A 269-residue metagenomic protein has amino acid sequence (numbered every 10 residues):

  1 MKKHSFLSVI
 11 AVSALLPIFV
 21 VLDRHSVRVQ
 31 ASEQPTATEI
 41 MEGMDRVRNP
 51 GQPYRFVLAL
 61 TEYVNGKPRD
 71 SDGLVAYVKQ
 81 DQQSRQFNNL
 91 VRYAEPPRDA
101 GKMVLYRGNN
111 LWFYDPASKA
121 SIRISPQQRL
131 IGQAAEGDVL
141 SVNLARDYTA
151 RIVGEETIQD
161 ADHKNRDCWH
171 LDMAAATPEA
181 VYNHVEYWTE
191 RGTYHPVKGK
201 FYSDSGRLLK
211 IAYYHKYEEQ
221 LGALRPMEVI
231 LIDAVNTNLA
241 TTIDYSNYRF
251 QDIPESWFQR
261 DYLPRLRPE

Functional and structural regions predicted by a protein language model:
M1-A14: Bacterial N-terminal signal peptides that target proteins for export
L16-V27: C-terminal segment of classical bacterial N-terminal signal peptides
A31-P53, A59, G66-P68, P97-N183 (+2 more regions): Flexible, processing/modification-adjacent segments and terminal tails in exported/periplasmic/extracellular proteins
D45-Y54, S84, G192, E219-A223: Edge/loop elements at the starts and ends of beta-strands within beta-rich repeat scaffolds
Y54-F87: N-terminal, post-signal-peptide region of Sec/Tat-exported proteins
Y54-L58, N89-V91, N183, G199 (+1 more regions): One face of beta-strands
A120-I124, E136-V139, H163-R260: Gly/Pro-enriched, hydrophobic low-complexity segments that function as extracytoplasmic propeptides/linkers
